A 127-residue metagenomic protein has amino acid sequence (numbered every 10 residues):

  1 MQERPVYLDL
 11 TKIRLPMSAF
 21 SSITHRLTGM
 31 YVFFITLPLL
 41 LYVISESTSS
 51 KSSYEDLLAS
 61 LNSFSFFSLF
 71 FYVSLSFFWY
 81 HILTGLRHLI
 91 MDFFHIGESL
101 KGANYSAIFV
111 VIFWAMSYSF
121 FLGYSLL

Functional and structural regions predicted by a protein language model:
M1-L127: Membrane-embedded alpha-helical bundles that constitute the cytochrome b-like, heme-associated redox core of multi-pass
